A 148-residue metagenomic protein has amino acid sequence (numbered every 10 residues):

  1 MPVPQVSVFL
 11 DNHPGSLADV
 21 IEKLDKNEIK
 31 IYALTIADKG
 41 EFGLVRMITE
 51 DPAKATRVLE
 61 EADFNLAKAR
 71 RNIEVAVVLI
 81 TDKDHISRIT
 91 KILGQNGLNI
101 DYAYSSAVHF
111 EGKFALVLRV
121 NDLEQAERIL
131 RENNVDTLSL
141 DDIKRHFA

Functional and structural regions predicted by a protein language model:
M1-A148: A conserved regulatory-domain signal marking ACT and ACT-like small-molecule sensing domains and adjacent regulatory
